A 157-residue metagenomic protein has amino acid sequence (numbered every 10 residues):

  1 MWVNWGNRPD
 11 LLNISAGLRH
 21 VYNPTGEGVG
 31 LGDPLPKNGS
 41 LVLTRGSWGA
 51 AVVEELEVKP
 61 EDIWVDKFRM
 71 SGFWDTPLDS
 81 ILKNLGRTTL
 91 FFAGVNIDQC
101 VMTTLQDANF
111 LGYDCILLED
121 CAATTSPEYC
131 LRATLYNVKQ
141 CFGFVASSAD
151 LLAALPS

Functional and structural regions predicted by a protein language model:
M1-N7, L118: Short beta-strand segments at enzyme active-site cores
N13-S157: Active-site-adjacent betaalpha module
